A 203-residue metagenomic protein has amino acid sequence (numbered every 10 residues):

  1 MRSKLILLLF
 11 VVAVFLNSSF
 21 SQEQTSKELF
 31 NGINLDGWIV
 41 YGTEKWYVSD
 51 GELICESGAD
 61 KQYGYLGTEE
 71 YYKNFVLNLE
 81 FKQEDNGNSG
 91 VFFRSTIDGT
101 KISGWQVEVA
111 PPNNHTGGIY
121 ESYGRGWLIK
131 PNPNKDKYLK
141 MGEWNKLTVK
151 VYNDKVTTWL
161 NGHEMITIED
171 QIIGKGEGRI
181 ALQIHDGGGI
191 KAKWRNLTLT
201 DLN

Functional and structural regions predicted by a protein language model:
M1-Q24: Bacterial Sec-dependent N-terminal signal peptides
F20-N203: Carbohydrate-interacting regions of secretory-pathway proteins
